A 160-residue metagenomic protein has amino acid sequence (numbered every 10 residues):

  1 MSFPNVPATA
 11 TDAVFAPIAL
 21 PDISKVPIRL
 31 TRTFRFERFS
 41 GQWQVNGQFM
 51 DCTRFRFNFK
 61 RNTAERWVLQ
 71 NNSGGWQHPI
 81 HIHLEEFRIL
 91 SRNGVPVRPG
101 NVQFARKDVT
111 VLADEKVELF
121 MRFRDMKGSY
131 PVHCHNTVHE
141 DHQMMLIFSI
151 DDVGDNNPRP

Functional and structural regions predicted by a protein language model:
M1-Q77, L84, R122-S129, H133-P160: Extended terminal and domain-junction accessory segments
G47, P99-G100: Flexible, solvent-exposed coil segments and beta strand-coil junctions, predominantly the extracellular/periplasmic
R54-F57, R106-V111: Beta-strand-rich interaction surfaces with strong enrichment in secreted/lumenal proteins
N62, A113-E115: Tight coil/turn sites that cap or link beta-strands
E85, A105: Active-site cofactor/co-catalyst pockets and adjacent glycine-rich loops in catalytic enzymes
E86-R98, G154-P158: Short aromatic-acidic-glycine turn motif
K107, E115-M121: Short strand-edge motifs at loop-to-beta-strand transitions and within beta-strands of extracellular beta-rich domains
